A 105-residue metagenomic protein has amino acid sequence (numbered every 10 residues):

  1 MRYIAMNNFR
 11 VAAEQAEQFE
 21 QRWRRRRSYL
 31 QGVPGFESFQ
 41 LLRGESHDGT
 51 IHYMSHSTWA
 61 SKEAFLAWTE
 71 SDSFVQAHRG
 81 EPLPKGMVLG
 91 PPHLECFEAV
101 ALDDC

Functional and structural regions predicted by a protein language model:
R2, Q40-G49, A77-C105: Glycine-rich beta-strand-turn "strand-cap" elements at beta-sheet edges
R2-R10, Q40-S73: Short, well-ordered beta-strand segments in beta-rich or mixed alpha/beta enzyme and ligand-binding folds
V11-F19: Short, surface-exposed ligand-recognition loops at beta-strand->loop->(often short) alpha-helix junctions that present
R27-E37, T58-E95: An amphipathic, aromatic/His-enriched active-site/gating alpha helix that lines ligand/cofactor pockets
